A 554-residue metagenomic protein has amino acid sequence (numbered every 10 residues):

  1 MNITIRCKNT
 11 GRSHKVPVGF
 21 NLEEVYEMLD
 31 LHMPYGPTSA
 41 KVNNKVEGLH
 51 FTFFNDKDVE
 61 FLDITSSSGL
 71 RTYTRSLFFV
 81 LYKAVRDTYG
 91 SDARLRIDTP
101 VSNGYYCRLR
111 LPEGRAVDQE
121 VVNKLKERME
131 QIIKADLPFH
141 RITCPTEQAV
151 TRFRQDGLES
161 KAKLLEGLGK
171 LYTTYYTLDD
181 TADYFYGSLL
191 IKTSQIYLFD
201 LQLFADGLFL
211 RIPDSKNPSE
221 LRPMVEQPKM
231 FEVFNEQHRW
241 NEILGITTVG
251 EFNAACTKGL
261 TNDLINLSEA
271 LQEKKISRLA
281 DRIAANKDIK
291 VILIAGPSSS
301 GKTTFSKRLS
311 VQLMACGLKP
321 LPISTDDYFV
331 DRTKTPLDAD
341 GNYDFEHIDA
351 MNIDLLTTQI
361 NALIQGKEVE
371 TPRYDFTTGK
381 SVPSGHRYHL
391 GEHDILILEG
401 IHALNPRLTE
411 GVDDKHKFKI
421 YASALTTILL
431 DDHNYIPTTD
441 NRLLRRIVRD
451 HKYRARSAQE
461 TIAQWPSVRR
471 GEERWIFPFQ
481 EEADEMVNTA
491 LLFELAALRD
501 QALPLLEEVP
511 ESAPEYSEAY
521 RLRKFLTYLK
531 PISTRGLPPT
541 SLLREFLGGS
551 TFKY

Functional and structural regions predicted by a protein language model:
M1-F78, Y82-G104, P112-G114, K124-R128: Ubiquitin-like/PB1-type beta-grasp interaction modules and other compact soluble beta-rich domains
F51-L70, A84, A93-S102, Y106-K274 (+2 more regions): Auxiliary tRNA-acceptor-end handling modules of aminoacyl-tRNA synthetases
K287, T409-Y554: Conserved NTP phosphate-binding and transfer environment spanning the P-loop NTPase/kinase superfamily
I292-I294: Hydrophobic anchor at the beta1->P-loop junction of P-loop NTPases
K302: Conserved lysine of the Walker
F305, L309: Hydrophobic positions on the alpha1 helix immediately C-terminal to the Walker A/P-loop
A315-T333: Short beta-strand-centered segment that lines the nucleotide-binding/catalytic pocket of NTP-utilizing
K334-T377: Conserved nucleotide-sensing/catalytic segment adjacent to the nucleotide-binding pocket in NTP-handling enzymes
